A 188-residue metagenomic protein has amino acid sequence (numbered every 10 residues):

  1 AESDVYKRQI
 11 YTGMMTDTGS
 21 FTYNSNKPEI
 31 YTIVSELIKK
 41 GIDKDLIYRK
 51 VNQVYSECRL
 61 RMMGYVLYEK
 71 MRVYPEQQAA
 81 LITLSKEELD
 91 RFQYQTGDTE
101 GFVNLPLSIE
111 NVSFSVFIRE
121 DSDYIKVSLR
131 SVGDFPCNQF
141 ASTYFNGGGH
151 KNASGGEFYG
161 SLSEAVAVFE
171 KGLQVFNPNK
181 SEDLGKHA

Functional and structural regions predicted by a protein language model:
A1-Y6: Short, small-residue-biased leader/transition segments that mark boundaries at the very start of proteins
K7-Y11: Alpha-helical scaffolds flanking conserved acidic
G13-T16: Hydrophobic alpha-helical transmembrane segments of multi-pass inner membrane proteins, especially in bacterial systems
T18-Y144, G149-A188: Hydrophobic helix-and-loop "lid/oligomerization" segment in the mid-to-C-terminal part of catalytic domains
